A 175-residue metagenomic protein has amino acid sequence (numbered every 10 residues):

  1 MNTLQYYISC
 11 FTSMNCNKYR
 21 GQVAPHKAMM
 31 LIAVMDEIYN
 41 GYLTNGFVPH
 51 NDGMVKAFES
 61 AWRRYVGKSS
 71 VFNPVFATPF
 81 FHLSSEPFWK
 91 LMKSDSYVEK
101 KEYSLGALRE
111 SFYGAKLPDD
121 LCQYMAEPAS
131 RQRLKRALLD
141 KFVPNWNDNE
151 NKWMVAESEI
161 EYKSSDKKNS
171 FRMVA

Functional and structural regions predicted by a protein language model:
M1-A175: Intrinsically disordered, charged low-complexity linkers and terminal tails that flank or connect structured domains
